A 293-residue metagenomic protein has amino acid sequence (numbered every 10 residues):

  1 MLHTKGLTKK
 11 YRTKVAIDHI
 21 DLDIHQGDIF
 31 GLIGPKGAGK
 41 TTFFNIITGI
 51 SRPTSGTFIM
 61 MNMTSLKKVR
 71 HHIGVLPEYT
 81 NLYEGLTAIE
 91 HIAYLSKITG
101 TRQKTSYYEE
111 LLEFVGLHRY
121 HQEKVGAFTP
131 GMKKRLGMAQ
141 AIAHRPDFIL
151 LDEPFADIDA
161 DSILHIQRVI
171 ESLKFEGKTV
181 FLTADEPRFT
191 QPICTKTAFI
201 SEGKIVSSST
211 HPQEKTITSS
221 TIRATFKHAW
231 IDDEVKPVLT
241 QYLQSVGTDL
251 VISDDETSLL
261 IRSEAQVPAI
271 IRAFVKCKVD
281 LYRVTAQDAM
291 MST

Functional and structural regions predicted by a protein language model:
T48: Helix-to-loop junction immediately C-terminal to a conserved catalytic motif
G56-V69: Conserved ABC transporter NBD signature motif
A93, K97-Y120: Conserved ABC ATPase "signature" region
I149-E153: Catalytic Walker B motif of ABC-type/P-loop ATPase nucleotide-binding domains
S220-A289: Short, charged/small-residue-rich alpha-helical element at the C-terminal edge of ABC transporter nucleotide-binding
